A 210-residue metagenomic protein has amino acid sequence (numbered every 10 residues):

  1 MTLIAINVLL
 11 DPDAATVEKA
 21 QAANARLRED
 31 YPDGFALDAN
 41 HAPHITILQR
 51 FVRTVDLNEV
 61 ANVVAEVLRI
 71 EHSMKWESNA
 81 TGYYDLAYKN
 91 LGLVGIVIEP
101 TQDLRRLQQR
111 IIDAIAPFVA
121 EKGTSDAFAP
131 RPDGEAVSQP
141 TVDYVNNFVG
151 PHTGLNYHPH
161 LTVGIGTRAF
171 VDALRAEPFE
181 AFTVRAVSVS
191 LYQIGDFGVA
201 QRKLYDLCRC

Functional and structural regions predicted by a protein language model:
M1-Y88, T101-S190, F197-C210: Basic, often amphipathic N-terminal segments
L91: Conserved active-site/ligand-binding neighborhood in enzyme cores
G95-P100: Short histidine-centered catalytic/ligand-binding loop motif
